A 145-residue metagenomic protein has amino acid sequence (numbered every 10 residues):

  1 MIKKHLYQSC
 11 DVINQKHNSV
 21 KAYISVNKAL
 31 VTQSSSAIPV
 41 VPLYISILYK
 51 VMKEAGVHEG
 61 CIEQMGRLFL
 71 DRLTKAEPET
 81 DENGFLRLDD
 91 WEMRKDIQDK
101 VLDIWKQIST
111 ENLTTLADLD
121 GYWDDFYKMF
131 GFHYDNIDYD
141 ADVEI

Functional and structural regions predicted by a protein language model:
M1-I2: Glycine-/Pro-rich loop/turn segments that contact NAD(P) or position catalytic residues in Rossmann-like domains
S9-G84: SDR active-site lid
Y44-V51, V101, W105, W123 (+1 more regions): Generic hydrophobic, helix-prone segments enriched in Leu/Val/Ile
T74-D120: C-terminal structured domain segments
S109-I145: C-terminal non-catalytic accessory extensions
